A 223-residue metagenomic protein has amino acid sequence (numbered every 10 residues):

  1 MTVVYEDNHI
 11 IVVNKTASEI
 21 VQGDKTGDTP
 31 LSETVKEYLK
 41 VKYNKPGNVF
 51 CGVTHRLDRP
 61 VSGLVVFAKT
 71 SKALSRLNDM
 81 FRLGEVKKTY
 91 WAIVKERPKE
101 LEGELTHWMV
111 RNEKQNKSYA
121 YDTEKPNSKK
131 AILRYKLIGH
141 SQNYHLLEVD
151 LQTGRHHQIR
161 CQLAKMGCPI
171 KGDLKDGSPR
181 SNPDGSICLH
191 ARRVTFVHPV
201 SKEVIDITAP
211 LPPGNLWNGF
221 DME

Functional and structural regions predicted by a protein language model:
M1-E223: RNA pseudouridine synthases
